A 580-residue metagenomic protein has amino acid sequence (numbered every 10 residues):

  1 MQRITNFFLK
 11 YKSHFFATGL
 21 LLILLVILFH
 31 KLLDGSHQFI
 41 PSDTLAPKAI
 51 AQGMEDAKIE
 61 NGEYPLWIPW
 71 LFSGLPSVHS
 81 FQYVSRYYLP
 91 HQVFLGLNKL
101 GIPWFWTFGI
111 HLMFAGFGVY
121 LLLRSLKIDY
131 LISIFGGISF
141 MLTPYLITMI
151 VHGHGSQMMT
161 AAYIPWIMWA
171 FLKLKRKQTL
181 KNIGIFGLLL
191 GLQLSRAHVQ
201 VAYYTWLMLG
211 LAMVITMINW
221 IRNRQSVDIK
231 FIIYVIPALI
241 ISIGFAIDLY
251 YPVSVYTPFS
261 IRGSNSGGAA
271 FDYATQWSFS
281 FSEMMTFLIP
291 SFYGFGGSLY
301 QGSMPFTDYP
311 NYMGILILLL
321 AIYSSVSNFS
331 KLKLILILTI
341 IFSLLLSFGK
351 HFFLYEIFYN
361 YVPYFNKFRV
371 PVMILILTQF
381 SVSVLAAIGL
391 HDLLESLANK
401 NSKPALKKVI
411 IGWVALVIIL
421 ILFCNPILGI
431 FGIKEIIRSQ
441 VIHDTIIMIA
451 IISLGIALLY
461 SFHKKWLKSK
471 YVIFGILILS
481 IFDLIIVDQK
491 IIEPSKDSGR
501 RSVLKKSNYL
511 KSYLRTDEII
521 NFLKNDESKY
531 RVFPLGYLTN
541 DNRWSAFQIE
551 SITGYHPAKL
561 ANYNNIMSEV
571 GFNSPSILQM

Functional and structural regions predicted by a protein language model:
M1-H30, M113, K230-L239, I322 (+1 more regions): Start-transfer (signal-anchor) and selected internal transmembrane alpha helices of multi-pass inner/ER membrane
H14-I50, A238-V255, F342-L345, I481-L484: Transmembrane signal-anchor helices characteristic of membrane glycosylation enzymes that use polyprenol
L24-G116, I138-A161, P258-F259, A269-I315 (+3 more regions): Membrane-interface coil-to-helix junctions
G35-A46, Y256-S264, K490-S512: Alpha-helical transmembrane signal-anchor/signal-peptide segments
L123-L142, K177-I183: Transmembrane-helix signature of polytopic, membrane-embedded enzymes that assemble or transfer cell-envelope glycans
G153-Y163, L174-G191, V199-V201, T205-M208 (+6 more regions): Contiguous transmembrane helix-bundle modules in multi-pass membrane proteins
Y203, I233-F295, A415, I419-G429: Transmembrane catalytic cores of multi-pass membrane glycosyltransferases and polysaccharide-assembly enzymes
S291-F292, G296, P305, Y309 (+3 more regions): Soluble catalytic regions of membrane-associated enzymes that act on cell-envelope and secretory-pathway components
